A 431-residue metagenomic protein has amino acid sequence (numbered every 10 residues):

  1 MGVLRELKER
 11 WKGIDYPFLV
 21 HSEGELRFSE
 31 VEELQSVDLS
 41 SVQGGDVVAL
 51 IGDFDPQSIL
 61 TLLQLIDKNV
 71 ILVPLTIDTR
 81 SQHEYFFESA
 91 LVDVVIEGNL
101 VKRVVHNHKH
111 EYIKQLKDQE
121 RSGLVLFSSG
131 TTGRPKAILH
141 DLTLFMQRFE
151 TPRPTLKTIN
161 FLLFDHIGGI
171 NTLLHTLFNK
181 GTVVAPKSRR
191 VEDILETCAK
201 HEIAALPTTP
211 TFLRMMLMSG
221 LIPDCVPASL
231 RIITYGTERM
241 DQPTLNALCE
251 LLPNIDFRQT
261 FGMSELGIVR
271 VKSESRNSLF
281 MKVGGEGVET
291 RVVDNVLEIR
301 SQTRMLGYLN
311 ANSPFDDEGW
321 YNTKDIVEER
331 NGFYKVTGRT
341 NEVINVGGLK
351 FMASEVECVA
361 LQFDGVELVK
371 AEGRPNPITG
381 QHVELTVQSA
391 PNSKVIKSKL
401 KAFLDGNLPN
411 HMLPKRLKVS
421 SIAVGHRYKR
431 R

Functional and structural regions predicted by a protein language model:
G2-V42, E84, H140: Conserved AMP-binding/adenylate-forming core of the ANL superfamily
G24, S36-D78, F161-L163, K350: Conserved AMP-binding/adenylate-forming
L34, G52-D53, V73-F87, G181-H201 (+1 more regions): ATP-dependent adenylate-forming carboxylate-activation enzymes
D46, L50, L206, S301 (+2 more regions): AMP-binding/adenylate-forming catalytic core of the ANL superfamily
Q115, E120-E150: Conserved AMP-binding A3 loop
M146-K157, D165-A205: Conserved AMP-binding/adenylation subdomain of ANL enzymes
A205, L221-N277: Gly/Ser/Thr-rich phosphate-binding loop
G284, R291-G319, L349-F351: Conserved ATP/PPi-binding loop(s) of AMP-dependent carboxylate-activating enzymes
